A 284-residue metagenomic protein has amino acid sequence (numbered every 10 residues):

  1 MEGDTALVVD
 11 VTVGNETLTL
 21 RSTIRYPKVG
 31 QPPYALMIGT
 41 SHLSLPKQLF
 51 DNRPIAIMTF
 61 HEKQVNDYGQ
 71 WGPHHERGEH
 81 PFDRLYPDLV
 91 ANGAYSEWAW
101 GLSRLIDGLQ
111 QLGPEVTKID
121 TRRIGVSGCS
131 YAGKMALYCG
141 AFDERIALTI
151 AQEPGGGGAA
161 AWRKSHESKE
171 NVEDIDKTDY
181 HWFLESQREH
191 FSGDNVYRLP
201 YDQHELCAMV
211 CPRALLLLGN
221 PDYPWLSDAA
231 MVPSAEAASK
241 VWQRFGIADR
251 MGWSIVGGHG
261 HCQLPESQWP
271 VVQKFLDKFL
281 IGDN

Functional and structural regions predicted by a protein language model:
M1-Y34, S41, L45: N-terminal cap/lid segment of alpha/beta-hydrolase-fold proteins
Y34, G39-R122, G155-K164: Cap/lid segment of the alpha/beta-hydrolase catalytic domain
G128-A132, A136: Gly/Ala-rich beta-loop-alpha elbow adjacent to hydrolase catalytic centers
A141-L148: Conserved hydrolase catalytic core segment
A151-L206, S227, M231-A235, Q243-A248: Mobile cap/lid helix-loop segments that gate and shape the active-site cleft of serine hydrolases
C211-A229, G257-G258: Conserved strand-to-loop "acid loop" that flanks and positions the catalytic carboxylate
E236-A237, V241-N284: C-terminal catalytic histidine-bearing segment of alpha/beta-hydrolase fold enzymes
